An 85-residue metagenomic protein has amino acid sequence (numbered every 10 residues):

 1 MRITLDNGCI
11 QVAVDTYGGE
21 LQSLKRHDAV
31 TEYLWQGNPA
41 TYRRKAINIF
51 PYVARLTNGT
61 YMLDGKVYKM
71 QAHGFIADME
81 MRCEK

Functional and structural regions predicted by a protein language model:
M1-K85: Surface-exposed acidic/polar loop and edge beta-strand patches at domain peripheries
